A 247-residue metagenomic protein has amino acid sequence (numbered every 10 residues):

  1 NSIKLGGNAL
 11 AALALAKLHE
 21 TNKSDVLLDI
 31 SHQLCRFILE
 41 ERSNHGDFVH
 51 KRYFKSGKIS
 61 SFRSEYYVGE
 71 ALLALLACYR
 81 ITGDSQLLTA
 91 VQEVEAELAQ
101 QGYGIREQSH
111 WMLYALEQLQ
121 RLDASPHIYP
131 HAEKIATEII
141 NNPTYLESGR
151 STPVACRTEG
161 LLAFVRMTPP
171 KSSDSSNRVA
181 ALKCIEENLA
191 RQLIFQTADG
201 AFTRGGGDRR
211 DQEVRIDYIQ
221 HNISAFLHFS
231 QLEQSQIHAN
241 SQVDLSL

Functional and structural regions predicted by a protein language model:
N1-K17, D25-L28, L34-C35, E40-H45: Asp-box/WD-like beta-propeller blade repeats and closely related beta-sheet repeat scaffolds
N1-L10, D47-E70, W111-P126, P153-P169 (+1 more regions): Carbohydrate-binding/catalytic loop surfaces
G6, N22, V26-I30, R63-Y66 (+9 more regions): Residues within HEAT/ARM-like alpha-solenoid scaffolds
A9-S24, E70-D84, W111-P126, C156-S175 (+1 more regions): Well-ordered alpha-helical scaffold segments within catalytic/enzyme domains
L10, A16, I30, F62 (+3 more regions): Membrane-interface segments of envelope glycosyltransferases acting on lipid-linked substrates or membrane lipids
H19, D29, N240-D244: Extracytoplasmic
D29-V49, R80-I105, A124-S148, V179-T203 (+1 more regions): Long, well-ordered core segments of solenoidal/helical folds
H127, L146-L247: CBM-like carbohydrate-recognition segments
